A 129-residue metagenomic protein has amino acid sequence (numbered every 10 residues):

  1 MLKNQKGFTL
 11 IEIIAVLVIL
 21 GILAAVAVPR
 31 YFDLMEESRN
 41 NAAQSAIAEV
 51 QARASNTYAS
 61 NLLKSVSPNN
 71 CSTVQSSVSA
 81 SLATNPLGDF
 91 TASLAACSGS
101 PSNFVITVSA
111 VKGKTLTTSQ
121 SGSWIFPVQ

Functional and structural regions predicted by a protein language model:
M1-N4, A110-K112: Generic N-terminal leader/processing signal
K3-Y31: N-terminal single-pass transmembrane signal-anchor helix
Q5, E12, E36-S38, V66-S67 (+2 more regions): Solvent-exposed, flexible loop/coil residues
Q5, R30-A48, N61: Aliphatic-rich helix starts adjacent to a transmembrane/signal segment
I14-V18, Q44, A110-K112: Short, charged low-complexity linear motifs
A24, A42, L63-S65: Hydrophobic alpha-helical membrane context
A52, N56-Q129: Periplasmic/extracellular, small/polar-rich flexible segments of pilin-like filament-forming proteins
